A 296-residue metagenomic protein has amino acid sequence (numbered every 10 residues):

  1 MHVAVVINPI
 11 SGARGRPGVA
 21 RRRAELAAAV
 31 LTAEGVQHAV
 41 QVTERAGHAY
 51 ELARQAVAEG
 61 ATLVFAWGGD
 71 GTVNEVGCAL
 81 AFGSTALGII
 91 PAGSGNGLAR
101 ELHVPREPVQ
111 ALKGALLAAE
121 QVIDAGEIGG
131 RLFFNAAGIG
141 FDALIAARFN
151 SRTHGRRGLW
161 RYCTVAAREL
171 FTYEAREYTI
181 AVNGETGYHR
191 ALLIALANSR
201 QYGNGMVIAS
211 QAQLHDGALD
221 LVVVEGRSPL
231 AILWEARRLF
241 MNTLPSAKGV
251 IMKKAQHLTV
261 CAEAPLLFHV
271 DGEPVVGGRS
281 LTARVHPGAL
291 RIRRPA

Functional and structural regions predicted by a protein language model:
M1-V64, N74: ATP/NTP phosphate-donor binding region
I7-P9, G68, E225, A262: Short beta-strand/turn micro-motifs composed of small residues that flank or help shape donor/cofactor-binding pockets
I10, A33-E34, T43, A81-A86 (+1 more regions): Catalytic core of DAGKc-family lipid kinases
A49, D70, I194: Short conserved active-site loop signatures built around small residues
G71-T85: Short Gly/Thr/Asp-enriched flexible loops that form oxyanion-binding sites at enzyme active sites
G138, D142, A195-A209, P274: Glycine-rich phosphate/pyrophosphate-binding beta-alpha loops
S151-R161, G205, S210-A231: Gly/Ser/Thr-rich active-site loops/lids in small-molecule metabolic enzymes that frequently grip phosphoryl groups
V182, Y188, Q213, V223-A296: ATP/nucleoside-binding phosphotransfer catalytic cores, i.e., glycine-rich phosphate-binding loops
